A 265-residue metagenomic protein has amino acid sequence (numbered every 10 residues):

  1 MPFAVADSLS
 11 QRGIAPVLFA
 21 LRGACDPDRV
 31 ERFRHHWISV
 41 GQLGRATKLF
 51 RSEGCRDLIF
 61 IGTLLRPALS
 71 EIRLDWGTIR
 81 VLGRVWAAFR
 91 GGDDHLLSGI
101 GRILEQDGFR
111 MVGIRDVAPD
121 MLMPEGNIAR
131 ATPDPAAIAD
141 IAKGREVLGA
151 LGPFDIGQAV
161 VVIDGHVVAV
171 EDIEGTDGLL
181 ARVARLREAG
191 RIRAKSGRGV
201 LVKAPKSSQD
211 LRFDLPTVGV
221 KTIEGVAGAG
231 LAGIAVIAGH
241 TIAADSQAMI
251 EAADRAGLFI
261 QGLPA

Functional and structural regions predicted by a protein language model:
M1, L64-P67, T241: Gly/Ser/Thr-rich loops at beta-strand to alpha-helix junctions that form or flank small-molecule/cofactor-binding
M1-L21: N-terminal basic/disordered segments at the start of proteins
M1-P2, L9, D94, R110 (+1 more regions): Conserved mixed alpha/beta catalytic, RNA-binding, or beta-rich assembly cores of soluble enzyme, regulatory
P2-A4, A24-C25, I100-V112, D116-I128 (+2 more regions): Catalytic domains of riboflavin
F3-S10, T47, I100-G101, I223 (+1 more regions): Short amphipathic alpha-helical segments and helix-helix/interface helices
L18-F19, L58-I61, M111-D116, V161-V162 (+3 more regions): General beta-strand structural signal in soluble alpha/beta enzymes
L21-T47, S52-C55, R73-V81, V85 (+1 more regions): Feature captures the catalytic cores and cofactor-binding loops of soluble hydro-lyases/lyases that act on carboxylate
L43-A118: N-terminal glycine-rich phosphate/adenylate-binding segment common to multiple enzyme folds
